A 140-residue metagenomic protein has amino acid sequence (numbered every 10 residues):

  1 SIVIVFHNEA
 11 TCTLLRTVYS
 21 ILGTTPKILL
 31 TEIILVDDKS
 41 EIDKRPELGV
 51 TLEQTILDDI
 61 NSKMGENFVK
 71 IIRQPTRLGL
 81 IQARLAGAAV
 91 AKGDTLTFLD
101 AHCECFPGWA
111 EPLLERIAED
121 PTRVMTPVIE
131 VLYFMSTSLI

Functional and structural regions predicted by a protein language model:
S1-G23: N-proximal low-complexity "stem/linker" segments adjacent to membrane-targeting elements
V18-Y19, E53, L85, G93 (+1 more regions): Short alpha-helix within the catalytic core of nucleotide-sugar-dependent glycosyltransferases
I21-I72: Acidic donor-binding segment of Leloir-type glycosyltransferases
K39, D100-E104: The conserved acidic donor/metal-binding loop of glycosyltransferases
Q74-A91: Glycine-rich, basic loop-to-helix element that forms the pyrophosphate-binding segment of sugar-nucleotide handling
L96: Short aromatic/hydrophobic "clamp" motif used to bind/position activated sugar donors
E104, G108-I140: Conserved donor NDP-sugar-binding/catalytic core segment of glycosyltransferases
